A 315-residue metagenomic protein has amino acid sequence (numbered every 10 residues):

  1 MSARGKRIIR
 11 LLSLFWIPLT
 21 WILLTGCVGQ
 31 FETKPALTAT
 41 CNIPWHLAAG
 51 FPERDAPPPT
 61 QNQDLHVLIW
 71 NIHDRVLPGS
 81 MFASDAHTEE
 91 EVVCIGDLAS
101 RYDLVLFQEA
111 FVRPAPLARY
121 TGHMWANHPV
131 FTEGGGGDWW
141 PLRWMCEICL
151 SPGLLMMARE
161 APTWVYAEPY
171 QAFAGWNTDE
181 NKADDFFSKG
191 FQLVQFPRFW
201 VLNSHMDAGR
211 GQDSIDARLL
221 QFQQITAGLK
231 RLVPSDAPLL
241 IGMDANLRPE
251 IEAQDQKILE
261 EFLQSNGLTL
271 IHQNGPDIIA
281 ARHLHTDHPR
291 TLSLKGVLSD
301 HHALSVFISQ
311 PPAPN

Functional and structural regions predicted by a protein language model:
M1-I8: N-terminal secretory signal peptides that target proteins for export/translocation
T25-G26: C-terminal motif of bacterial Sec signal peptides marking the signal peptidase cleavage site
G29-D55, L229-L240, N246-N315: Metal-dependent phosphoester-hydrolase catalytic domains
P35-P59, L104-R198, H288, L292-K295: Structured beta-strand-rich core segments of catalytic domains in phosphoester-bond hydrolases
H66-I72, I95-L117, M157, V194 (+5 more regions): Active-site beta-strand/loop signature of hydrolases that rely on acidic residues for catalysis
I69-E90, W176-D184, D207-A217: Acidic/histidine-rich helix-loop elements that form or flank divalent-metal/phosphate-binding sites at the catalytic
E90, C94-D97, P152, A217-L220 (+3 more regions): Extracytoplasmic/secreted proteins, especially bacterial periplasmic and envelope-associated proteins
